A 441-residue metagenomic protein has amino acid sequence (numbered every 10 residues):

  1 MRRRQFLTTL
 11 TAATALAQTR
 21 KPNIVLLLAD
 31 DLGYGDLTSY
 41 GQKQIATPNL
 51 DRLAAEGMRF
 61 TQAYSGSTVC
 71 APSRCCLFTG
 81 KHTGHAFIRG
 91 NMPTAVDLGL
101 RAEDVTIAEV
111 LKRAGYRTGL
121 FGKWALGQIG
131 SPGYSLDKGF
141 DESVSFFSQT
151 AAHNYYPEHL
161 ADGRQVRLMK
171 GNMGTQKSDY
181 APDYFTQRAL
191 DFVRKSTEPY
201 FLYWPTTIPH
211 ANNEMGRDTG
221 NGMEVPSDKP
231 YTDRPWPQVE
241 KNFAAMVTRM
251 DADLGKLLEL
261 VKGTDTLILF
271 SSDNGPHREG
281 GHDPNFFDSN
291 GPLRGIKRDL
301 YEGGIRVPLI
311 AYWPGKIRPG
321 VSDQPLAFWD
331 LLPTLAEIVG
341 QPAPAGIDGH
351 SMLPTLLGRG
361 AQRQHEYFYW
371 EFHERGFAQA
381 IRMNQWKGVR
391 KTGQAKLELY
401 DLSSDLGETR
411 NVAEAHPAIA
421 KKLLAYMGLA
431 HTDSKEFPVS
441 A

Functional and structural regions predicted by a protein language model:
R2-L397, L402-A441: Formylglycine-dependent sulfatase
